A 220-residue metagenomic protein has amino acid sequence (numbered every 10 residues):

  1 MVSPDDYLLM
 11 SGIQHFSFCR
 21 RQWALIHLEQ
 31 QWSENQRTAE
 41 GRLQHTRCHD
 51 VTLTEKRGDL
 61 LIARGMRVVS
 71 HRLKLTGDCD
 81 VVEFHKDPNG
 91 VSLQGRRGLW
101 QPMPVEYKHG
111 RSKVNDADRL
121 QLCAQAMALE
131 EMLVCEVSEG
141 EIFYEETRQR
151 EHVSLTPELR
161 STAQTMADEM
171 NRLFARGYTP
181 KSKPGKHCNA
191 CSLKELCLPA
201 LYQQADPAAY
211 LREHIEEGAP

Functional and structural regions predicted by a protein language model:
M1-P104, Q204, E213-P220: Metal-dependent nuclease catalytic cores that hydrolyze phosphodiester bonds in DNA/RNA, characterized by
S3-D6, E169-G185: Short, intrinsically disordered, charge-biased short linear motifs at domain edges
L9, S17-R21, Q121, L159-M166 (+2 more regions): Alpha-helical structural motif
G12, Q149, P207: Glycine-rich, flexible loop/turn motifs
F16, H27, T162, M166-E169 (+2 more regions): Residues that form generic nucleotide/phosphate-binding pockets
C19, Y178-P220: Cysteine-cluster motifs in flexible loop/terminal segments that predominantly coordinate metals
G77, E83-G177, N189, L193-E195: Nucleic-acid nuclease catalytic cores
